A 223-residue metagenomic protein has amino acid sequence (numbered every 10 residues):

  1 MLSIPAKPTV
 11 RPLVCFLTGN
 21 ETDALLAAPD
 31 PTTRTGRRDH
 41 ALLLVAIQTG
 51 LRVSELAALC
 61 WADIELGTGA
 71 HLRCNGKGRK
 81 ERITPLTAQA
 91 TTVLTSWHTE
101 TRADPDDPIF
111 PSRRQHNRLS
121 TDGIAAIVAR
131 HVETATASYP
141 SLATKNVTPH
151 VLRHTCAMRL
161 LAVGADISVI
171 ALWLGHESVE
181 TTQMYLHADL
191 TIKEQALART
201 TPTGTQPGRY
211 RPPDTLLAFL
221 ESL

Functional and structural regions predicted by a protein language model:
M1-L223: Conserved catalytic core of the tyrosine transesterase superfamily
